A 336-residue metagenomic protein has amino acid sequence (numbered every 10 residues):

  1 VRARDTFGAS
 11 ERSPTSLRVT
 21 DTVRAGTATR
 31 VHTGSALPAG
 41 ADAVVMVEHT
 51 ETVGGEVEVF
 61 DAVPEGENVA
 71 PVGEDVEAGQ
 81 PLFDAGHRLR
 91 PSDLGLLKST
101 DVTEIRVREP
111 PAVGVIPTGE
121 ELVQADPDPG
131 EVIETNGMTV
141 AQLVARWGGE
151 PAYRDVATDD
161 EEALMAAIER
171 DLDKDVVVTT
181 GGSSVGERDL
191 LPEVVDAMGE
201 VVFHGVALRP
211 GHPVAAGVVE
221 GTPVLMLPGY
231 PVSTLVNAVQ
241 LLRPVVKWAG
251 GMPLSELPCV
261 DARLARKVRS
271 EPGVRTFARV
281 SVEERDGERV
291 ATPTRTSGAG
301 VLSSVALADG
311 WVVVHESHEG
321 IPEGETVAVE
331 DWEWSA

Functional and structural regions predicted by a protein language model:
V1-V102: Phosphate-interaction motifs
F7-R12, T22-R24, L37-P38, E51 (+14 more regions): Solvent-exposed alpha-helices and their adjacent loops that cap or buttress functional pockets in soluble metabolic
R18, P258-A336: C-terminal terminal segments
P38, P91, V185-E187, S233 (+1 more regions): Short glycine-rich, flexible loops that bind phosphorylated cofactors or substrates
G66-V69, K98-E104, P210-H212, G250 (+3 more regions): Glycine-rich, charged/polar anion/phosphate-binding loops that engage phosphate groups from diverse ligands
P71-T180, S184-E187: Phosphate-binding glycine-rich loops and their immediate beta-loop-alpha structural context
E120, W147-C259: Short glycine/threonine-rich loop/turn motifs
